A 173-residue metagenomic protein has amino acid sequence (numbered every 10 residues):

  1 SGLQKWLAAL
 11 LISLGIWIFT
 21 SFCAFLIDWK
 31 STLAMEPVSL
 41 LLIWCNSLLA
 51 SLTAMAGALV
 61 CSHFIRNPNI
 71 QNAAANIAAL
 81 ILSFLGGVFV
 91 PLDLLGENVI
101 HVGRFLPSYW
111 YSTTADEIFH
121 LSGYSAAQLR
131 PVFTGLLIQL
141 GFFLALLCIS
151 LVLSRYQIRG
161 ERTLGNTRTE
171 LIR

Functional and structural regions predicted by a protein language model:
G2-A75, L80: Alpha-helical transmembrane segments and their short interhelical loops
F19, I81-F84, S122-G123, I158: A short hydrophobic/aromatic micro-motif that marks alpha-helical segments and, especially, helix-coil
F22-I27, L85-F89, A145-Y156: Residue-level signal for alpha-helical transmembrane segments in multi-pass membrane proteins
F25-W29, S62-H63, G87, R104 (+2 more regions): Transmembrane helix-loop junction
L48, L52, F84, L140 (+1 more regions): Hydrophobic transmembrane alpha-helical segments of multi-pass transport and channel proteins
A56, V60-H63, H101, R155-Y156 (+1 more regions): Membrane-spanning helices that line or support transport/gating and their immediate boundary helices in channels
G87-L146: Membrane-interfacial helix-loop-helix junctions in multi-pass membrane proteins
F119-G123, T134-R173: Junction motif at the cytosolic side of a transmembrane helix
